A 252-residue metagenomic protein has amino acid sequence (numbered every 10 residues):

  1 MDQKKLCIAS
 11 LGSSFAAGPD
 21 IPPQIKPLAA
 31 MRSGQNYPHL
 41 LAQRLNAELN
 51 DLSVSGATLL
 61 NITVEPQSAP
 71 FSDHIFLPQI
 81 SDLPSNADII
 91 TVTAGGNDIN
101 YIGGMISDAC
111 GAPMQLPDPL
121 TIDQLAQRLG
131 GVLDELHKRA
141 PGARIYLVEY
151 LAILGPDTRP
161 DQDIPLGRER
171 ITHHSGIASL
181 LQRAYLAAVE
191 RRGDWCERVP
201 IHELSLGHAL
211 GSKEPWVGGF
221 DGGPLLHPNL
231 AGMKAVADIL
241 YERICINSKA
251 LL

Functional and structural regions predicted by a protein language model:
K5-A29, I99: Catalytic nucleophile-elbow at a beta strand-turn-alpha helix junction centered on a G-D-S/GDSL motif, marking
C7, D88-T91, R144: Structural motif
A16-D20, L59-I62, I99-G104, L154-D163 (+1 more regions): Short acidic/His/Gly/Ser-rich catalytic and metal-binding motifs that mark active-site loops of diverse hydrolases
Q24-Q127: Conserved SGNH/GDSL esterase-like catalytic core that processes O-acyl groups on lipids and polysaccharides
L40-L49, R128-Y146, L180-P200: A structural motif corresponding to the C-terminal end of an alpha-helix and its immediate exit/capping segment
L77-P84, D123-G130, D134, K234 (+2 more regions): Amphipathic, non-transmembrane alpha-helical secondary structure
T93, V148-E149: Alpha/beta-hydrolase-fold catalytic nucleophile elbow
L151-L252: Catalytic His-Asp segment of secreted/periplasmic serine-dependent ester chemistry enzymes
